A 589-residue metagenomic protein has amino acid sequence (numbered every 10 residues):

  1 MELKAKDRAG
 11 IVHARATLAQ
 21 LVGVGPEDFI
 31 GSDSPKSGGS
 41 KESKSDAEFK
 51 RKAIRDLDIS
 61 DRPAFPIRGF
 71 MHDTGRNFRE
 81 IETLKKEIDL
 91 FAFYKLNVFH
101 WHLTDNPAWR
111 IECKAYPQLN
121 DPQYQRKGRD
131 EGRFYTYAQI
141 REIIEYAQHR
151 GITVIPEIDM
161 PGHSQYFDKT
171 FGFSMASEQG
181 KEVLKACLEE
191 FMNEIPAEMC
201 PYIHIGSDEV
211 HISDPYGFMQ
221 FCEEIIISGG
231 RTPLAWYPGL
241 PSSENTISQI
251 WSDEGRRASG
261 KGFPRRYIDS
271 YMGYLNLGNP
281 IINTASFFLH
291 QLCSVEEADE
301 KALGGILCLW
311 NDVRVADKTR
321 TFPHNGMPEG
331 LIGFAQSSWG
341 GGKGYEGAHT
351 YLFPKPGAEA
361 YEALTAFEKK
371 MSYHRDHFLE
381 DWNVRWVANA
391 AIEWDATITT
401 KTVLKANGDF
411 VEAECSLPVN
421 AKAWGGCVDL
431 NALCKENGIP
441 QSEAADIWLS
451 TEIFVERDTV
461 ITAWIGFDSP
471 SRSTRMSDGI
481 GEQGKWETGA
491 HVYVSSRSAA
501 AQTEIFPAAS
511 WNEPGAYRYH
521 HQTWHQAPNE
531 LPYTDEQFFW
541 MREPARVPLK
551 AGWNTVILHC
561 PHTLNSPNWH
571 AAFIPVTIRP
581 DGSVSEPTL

Functional and structural regions predicted by a protein language model:
E2-C200, Y519, H525-Q526, P532-T534 (+2 more regions): Feature activates predominantly on carbohydrate-active enzymes
R68-H72, F99-W101, V154-I158, I203-I205 (+4 more regions): Hydrophobic faces of well-ordered beta-strands that scaffold small-molecule active sites in alpha/beta enzyme cores
A115, F134, R475-G479, Q483-V576: Beta-strand-rich ligand-recognition modules
F167-I247, W251-G262: Active-site neighborhood of glycoside hydrolase catalytic domains
D253-E393: Flexible, acidic glycine-rich loops studded with aromatic residues
T365-A445, R472, T555, H559-L589: Accessory carbohydrate-binding/adhesion or oligomerization-edge regions at the termini of glycan-active proteins
Q441-F454, M541-A545: Short beta-strands within extracellular/lumenal beta-sheet-rich domains
R457-G484: A short beta-strand element within beta-rich, extracytoplasmic domains of secreted/secretory-pathway proteins
